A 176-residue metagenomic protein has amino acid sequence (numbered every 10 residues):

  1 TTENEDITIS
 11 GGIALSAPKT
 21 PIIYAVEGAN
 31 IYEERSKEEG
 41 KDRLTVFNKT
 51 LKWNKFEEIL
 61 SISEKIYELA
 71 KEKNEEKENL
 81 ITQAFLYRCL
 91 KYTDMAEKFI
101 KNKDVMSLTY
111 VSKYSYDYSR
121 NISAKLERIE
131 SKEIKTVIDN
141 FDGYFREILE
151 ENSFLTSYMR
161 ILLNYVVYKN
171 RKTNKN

Functional and structural regions predicted by a protein language model:
T1-N176: Charged, helix-rich terminal subdomains or tails
